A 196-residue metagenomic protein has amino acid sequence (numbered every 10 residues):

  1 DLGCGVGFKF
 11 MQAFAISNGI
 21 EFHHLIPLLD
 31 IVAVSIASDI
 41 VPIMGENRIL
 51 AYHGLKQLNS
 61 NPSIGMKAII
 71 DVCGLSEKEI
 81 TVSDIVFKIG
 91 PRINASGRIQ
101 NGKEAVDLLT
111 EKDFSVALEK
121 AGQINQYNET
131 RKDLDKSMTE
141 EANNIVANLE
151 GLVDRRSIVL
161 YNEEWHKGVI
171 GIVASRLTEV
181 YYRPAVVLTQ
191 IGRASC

Functional and structural regions predicted by a protein language model:
D1-S17: Active-site cavity-forming subdomains of large catalytic enzyme subunits
A15-S195: Hydrophobic helix-and-loop "lid/oligomerization" segment in the mid-to-C-terminal part of catalytic domains
